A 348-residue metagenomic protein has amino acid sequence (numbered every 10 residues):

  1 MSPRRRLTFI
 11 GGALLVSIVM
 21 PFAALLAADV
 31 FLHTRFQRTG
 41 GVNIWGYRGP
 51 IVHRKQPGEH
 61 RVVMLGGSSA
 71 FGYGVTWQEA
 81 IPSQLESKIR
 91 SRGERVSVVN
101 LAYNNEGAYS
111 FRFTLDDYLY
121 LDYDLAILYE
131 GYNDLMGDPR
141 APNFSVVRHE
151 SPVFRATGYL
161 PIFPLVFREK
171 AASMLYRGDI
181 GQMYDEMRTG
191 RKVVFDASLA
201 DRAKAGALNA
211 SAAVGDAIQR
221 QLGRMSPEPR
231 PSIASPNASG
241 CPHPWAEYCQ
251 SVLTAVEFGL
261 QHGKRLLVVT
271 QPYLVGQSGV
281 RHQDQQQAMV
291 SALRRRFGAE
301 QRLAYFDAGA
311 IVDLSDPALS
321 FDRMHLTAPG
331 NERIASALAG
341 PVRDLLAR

Functional and structural regions predicted by a protein language model:
M1-V63, V75-T76, E94, Y109 (+3 more regions): N-terminal secretory targeting modules
F31, D179, R191-V193, L338-R348: Short, hydrophobic alpha-helical segments
W45-N104, R112-I127, N331-E332: Serine-esterase "nucleophile elbow" of acetyl-processing enzymes
Q78, P82, E86, A108 (+8 more regions): Extracytoplasmic/secreted envelope proteins and their assembly/folding machinery, especially bacterial periplasmic
N100-A102, T270-Q271, D307-G309: Residue-level recognition of beta-strand->loop/alpha-helix junctions
N133-R294, D313-P317: Serine-dependent acyl-ester chemistry module
Y248, L319-R348: Histidine-centered active-site loop/cap adjacent to the catalytic His in serine esterases/O-acetyl transfer systems
A288-F306: Structural recognition of alpha->loop->beta junctions
